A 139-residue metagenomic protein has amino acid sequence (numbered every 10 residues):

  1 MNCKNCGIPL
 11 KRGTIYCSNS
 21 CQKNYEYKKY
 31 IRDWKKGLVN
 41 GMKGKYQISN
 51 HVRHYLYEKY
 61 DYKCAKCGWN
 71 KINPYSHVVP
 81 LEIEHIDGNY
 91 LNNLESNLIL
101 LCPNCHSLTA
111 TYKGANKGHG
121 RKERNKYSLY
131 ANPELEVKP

Functional and structural regions predicted by a protein language model:
M1-E58, T109-P139: Secondary-structure boundary/linker elements at domain or insertion junctions
N2, Y16, S20, K63 (+2 more regions): The −1 position to Zn-ligating cysteines in a subset of zinc-ribbon hairpins
N5, N92-N93, N97, N104 (+1 more regions): Asparagine-centered polar/low-complexity signal
I48-L81, C102-N104: Short cysteine-rich loop/turn motifs with clustered Cys
N70-L100, K113-K122: Histidine-centered nuclease catalytic patch
